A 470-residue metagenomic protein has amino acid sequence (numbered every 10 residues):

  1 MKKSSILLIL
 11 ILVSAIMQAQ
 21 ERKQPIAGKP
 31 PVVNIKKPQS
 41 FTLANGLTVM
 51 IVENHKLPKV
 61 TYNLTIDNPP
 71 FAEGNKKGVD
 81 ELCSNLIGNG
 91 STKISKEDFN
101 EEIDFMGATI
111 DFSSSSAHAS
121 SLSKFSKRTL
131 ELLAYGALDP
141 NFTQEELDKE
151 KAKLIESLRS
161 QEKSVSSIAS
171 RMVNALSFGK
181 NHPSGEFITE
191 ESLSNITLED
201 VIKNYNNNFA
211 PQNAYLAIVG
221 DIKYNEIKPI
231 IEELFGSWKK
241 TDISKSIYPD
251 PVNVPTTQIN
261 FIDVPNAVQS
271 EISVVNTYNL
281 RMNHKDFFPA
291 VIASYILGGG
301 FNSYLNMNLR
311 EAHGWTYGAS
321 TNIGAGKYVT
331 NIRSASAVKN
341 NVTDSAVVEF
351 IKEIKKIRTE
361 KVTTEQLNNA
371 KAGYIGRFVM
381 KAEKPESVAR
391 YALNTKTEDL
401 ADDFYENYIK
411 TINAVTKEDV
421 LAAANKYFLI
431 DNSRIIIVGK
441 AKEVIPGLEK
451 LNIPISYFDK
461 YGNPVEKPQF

Functional and structural regions predicted by a protein language model:
L10-Q18: Hydrophobic h-region of N-terminal signal peptides that target proteins for export in Gram-negative bacteria
E21, P25-I26, N100-N204, D250 (+2 more regions): Acidic/histidine-enriched segments that form metal/cofactor-coordinating and catalytic pocket/exosite environments
E21-G28, Y215-L280, G439-F470: An aromatic/glycine/proline-enriched structural segment found at the starts of mature extracellular/organellar domains
R22-F41, A175-A214, D242, S246-P251 (+4 more regions): Histidine-acidic residue clusters that define the catalytic metal-binding segment of zinc metallopeptidase domains
G46, L64, E81-C83, I103 (+16 more regions): Buried hydrophobic packing residues in well-ordered domains
N63-S123, E186-F187, G299-W315, Y328: M16/MPP (pitrilysin/insulinase) zinc-metallopeptidase core fold and M16-derived inactive scaffolds
G90-K93, S121-K151, R281, G300 (+4 more regions): M16/insulysin-pitrilysin zinc metalloprotease superfamily fold
R358, L400-N432, I437-Y461, V465-Q469: C-terminal soluble interaction/assembly domains
